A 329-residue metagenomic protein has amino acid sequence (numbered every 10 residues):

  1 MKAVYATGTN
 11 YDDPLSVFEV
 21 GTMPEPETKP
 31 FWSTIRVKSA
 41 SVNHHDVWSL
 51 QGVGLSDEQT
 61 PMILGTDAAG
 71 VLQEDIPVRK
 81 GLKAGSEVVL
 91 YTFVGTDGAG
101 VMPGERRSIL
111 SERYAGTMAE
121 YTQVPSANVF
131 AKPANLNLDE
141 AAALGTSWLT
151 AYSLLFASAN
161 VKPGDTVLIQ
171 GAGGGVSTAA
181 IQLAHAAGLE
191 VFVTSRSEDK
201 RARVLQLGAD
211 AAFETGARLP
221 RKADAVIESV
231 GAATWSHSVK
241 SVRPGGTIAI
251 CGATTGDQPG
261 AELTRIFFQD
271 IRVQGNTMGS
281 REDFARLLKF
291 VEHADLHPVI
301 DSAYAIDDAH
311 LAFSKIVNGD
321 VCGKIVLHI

Functional and structural regions predicted by a protein language model:
M1, R281-I329: C-terminal hydrophobic helical "lid"/dimerization subdomain of Rossmann-like NAD(P)H-dependent oxidoreductases
P24-S41, V53-G98, M102, A115 (+1 more regions): Glycine-rich beta-strand-centered segment in the early N-terminal region that forms part of a ligand/cofactor-binding
A69, S86-E87, Y121, T166 (+2 more regions): Residue-level marker of beta-strand positions
V88, D139-A217: Mid-domain Rossmann-like dinucleotide-binding core that forms the NAD(H)/NADP(H) cofactor-binding site
Y91-G171: NAD(P)H dinucleotide-binding glycine-rich loop of Rossmann-like/cofactor-binding domains, especially the beta1-alpha1
F192, E198, A202-I271: Glycine-rich cofactor phosphate-binding loops and adjacent beta1-alpha1 units of small-molecule cofactor enzyme domains
G246-A249, G260-S302: Rossmann-fold dehydrogenase core element
